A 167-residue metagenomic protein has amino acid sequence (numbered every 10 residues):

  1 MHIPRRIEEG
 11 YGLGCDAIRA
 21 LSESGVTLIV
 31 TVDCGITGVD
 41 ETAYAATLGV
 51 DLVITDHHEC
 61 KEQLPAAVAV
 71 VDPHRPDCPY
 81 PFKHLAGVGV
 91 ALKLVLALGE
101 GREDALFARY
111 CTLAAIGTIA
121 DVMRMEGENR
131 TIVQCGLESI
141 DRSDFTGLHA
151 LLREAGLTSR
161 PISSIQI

Functional and structural regions predicted by a protein language model:
M1-I167: Replace "Mg2+/Mn2+-dependent" with "divalent metal-dependent
